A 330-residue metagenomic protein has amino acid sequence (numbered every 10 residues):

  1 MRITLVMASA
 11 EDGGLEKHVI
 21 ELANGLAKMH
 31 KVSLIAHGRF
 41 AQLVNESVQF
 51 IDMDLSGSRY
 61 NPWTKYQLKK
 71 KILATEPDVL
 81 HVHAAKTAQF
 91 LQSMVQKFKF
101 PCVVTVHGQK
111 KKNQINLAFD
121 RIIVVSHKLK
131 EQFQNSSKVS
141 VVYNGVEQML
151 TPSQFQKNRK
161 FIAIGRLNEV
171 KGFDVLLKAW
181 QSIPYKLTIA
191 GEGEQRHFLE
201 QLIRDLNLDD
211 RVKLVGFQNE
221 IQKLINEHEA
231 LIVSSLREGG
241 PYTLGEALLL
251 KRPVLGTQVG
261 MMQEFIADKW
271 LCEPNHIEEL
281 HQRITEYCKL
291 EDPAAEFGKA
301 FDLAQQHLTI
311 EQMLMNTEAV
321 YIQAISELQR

Functional and structural regions predicted by a protein language model:
L5-T64: N-terminal strand-loop element at the rim of the active site of nucleotide-sugar-dependent glycosyltransferases
G13-E21, R159, A163-S182, E194-E200: A conserved mid-protein helix/loop that constitutes part of the nucleotide-sugar donor-binding site
G14, E291-S326: A charged, aromatic-enriched C-terminal amphipathic alpha-helix characteristic of glycosyltransferases across folds
V82-Q89, V106: Short His-centered aromatic/hydrophobic patch
F119-T151: Donor nucleotide-sugar binding/catalytic pocket of nucleotide-sugar-dependent glycosyltransferases
F217, L236: Aromatic "clamp/platform" in nucleotide-sugar-dependent glycosyltransferases that forms part of the donor/acceptor
P253-G256: Short hydrophobic beta-strand element within catalytic cores of glycosyltransferases and related nucleotide-activated
K269-E278, T285-E291: Conserved acidic donor-binding segment of nucleotide-sugar-dependent glycosyltransferases
